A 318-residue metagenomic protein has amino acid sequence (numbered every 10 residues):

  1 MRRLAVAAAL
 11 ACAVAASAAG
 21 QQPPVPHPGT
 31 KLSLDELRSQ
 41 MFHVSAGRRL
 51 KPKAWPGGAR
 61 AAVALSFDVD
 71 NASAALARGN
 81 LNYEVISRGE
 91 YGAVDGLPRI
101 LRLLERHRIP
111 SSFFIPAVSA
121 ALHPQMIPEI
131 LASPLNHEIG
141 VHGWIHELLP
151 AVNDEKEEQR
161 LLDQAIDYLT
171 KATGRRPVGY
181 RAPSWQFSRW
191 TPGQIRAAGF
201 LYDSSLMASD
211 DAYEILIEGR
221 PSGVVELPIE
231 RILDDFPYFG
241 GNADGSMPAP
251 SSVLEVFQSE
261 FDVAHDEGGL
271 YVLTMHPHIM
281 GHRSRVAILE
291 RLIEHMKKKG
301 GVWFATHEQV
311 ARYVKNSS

Functional and structural regions predicted by a protein language model:
M1-L4: Positively charged n-region of N-terminal signal peptides that target proteins for export
V6-A7, W185: General helical structural elements
A7-A15: Bacterial N-terminal signal peptides
A16-G20: Boundary at the C-terminal end of the N-terminal hydrophobic targeting segment
P24-G179, S184-P228, S251-L273, G281-S318: Catalytic alpha-helical scaffold of carbohydrate-active enzymes acting on polysaccharides/glycoconjugates
L227-P248: Positively charged, amphipathic and often flexible ligand-engagement surfaces
H278: Substrate-binding clefts and catalytic carboxylate motifs of secreted carbohydrate-active enzymes
